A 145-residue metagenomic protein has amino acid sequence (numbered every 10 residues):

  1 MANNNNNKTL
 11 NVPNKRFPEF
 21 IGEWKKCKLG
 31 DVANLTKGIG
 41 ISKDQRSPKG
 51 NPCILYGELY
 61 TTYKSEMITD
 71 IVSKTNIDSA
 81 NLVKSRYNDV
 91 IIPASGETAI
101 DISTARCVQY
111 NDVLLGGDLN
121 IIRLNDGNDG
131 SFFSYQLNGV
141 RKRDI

Functional and structural regions predicted by a protein language model:
M1-E19: Accessory (non-catalytic) regions of SAM-dependent nucleic-acid methyltransferases and partner specificity/recognition
M1-N6, L82, G130-F133, G139 (+1 more regions): Secondary-structure capping and domain/repeat boundary segments
N14-I39: Non-catalytic DNA-recognition/assembly elements of restriction-modification systems
G30-K43, G57-Y87: Sequence-specific dsDNA recognition surfaces
R46-S47: Short, glycine-/polar-rich solvent-exposed loops and beta-turns at beta-strand/coil boundaries
I54: ATP-grasp fold ATP-binding core
Y60-I71, Y87-L115, G130-Y135, K142-I145: Short, ligand-facing micro-motifs at secondary-structure edges
